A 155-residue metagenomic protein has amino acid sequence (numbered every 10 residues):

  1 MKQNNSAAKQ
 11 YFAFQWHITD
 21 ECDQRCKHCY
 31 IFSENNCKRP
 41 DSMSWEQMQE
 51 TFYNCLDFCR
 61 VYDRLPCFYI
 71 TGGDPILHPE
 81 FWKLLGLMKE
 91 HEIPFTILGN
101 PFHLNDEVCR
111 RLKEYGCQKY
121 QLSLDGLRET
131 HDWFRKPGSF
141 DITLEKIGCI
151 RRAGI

Functional and structural regions predicted by a protein language model:
M1-K119: Conserved alpha-helical substructure of the radical SAM core
N35-R39, R128-F134: A short acidic, helix-capping loop that chelates divalent metal ions and anchors anionic groups
G73-D74, L127, P137: Gly/Ser/Thr-rich helix-start
K89, R151-G154: Anion (oxyanion) recognition and catalysis
F95, G154-I155: Hydrophobic anchor at the start of a short beta-strand that flanks the dinucleotide cofactor-binding loop
L122-L124: Conserved phosphate-donor/acceptor-positioning beta-strand/loop module used by diverse small-molecule
R135-R152: Glycine-rich S-adenosyl-L-methionine
